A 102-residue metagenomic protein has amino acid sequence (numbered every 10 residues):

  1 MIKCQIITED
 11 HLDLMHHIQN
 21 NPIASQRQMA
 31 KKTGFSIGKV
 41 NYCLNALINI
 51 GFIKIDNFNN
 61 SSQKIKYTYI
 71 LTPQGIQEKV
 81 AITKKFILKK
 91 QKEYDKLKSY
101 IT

Functional and structural regions predicted by a protein language model:
I2-H11, S25, D56-V80: Short, cationic-aromatic polyanion-contact patches
L12-H16: Pre-recognition alpha-helix immediately N-terminal to the DNA-recognition helix within helix-turn-helix or winged-helix
R27, G38: Key DNA-contact positions within bacterial/archaeal DNA-binding proteins
K31, I48: Alpha-helical residues within the helix-turn-helix
Q77-T102: Amphipathic alpha-helical dimerization/coiled-coil segments that flank or bridge DNA-binding/regulatory modules
